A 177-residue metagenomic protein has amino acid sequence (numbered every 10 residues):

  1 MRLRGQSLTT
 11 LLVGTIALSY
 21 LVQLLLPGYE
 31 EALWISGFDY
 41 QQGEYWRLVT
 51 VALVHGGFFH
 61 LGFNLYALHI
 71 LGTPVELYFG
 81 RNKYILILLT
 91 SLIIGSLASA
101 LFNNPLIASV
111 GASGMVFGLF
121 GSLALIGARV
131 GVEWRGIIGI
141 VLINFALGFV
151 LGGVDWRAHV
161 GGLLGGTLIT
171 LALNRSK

Functional and structural regions predicted by a protein language model:
M1-L8, G14-A17, F145-K177: C-terminal transmembrane module of polytopic alpha-helical membrane proteins
R2-V110, V150-V154: N-terminal TM1-TM2 helical hairpin plus the immediately adjacent luminal interfacial "cap"
L61-L68, V110-S122, V154-N174: Alpha-helical transmembrane segments that form the membrane-embedded catalytic/substrate-binding core of multi-pass
L77-Y78, N82, L86, L123-I138 (+1 more regions): Alpha-helical transmembrane bundle and helix-membrane interface signal in multi-pass integral membrane proteins
T90-S91, G136-F145: Central hydrophobic cores of alpha-helical transmembrane segments in multi-pass integral membrane proteins
A100-G118, S122-I126, V130-G131, L147-G148 (+1 more regions): Transmembrane helix-loop-helix hairpins at the membrane interface of multi-pass integral membrane proteins
L106-A108, V132-I138, R157-L163, K177: A cytosolic-side transmembrane-helix exit/cap motif
